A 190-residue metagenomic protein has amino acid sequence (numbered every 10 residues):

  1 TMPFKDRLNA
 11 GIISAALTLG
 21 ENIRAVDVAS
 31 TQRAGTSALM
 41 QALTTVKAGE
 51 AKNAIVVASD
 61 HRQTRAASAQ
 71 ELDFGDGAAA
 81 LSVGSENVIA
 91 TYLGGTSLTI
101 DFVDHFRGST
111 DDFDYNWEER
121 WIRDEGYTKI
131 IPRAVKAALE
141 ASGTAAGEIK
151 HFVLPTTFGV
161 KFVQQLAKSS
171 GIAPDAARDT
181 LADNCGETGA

Functional and structural regions predicted by a protein language model:
T1, A146-P155: Short glycine-rich phosphate-binding loop at a beta-alpha junction
M2-N53, Q164-A190: Conserved catalytic cysteine-centered active-site region of acyl-thioester-dependent Claisen-condensing enzymes
D6-L8, L39-M40, R65-E71, L93-G95 (+2 more regions): Short acidic, glycine/serine/threonine-rich loops at helix termini
G20-R24, A48-A54, D76-A78, S85-I89 (+1 more regions): Short coil/turn connectors at secondary-structure junctions
T45-A80: Flexible, glycine-rich active-site loops centered on histidine and acidic residues that chelate a metal or position
A58, T64, D101-D104, D112-D114 (+3 more regions): Acyl-CoA/ACP chain-elongation machinery
S68-E125, K129, R133-K136: Condensing-enzyme catalytic core mediating Claisen C-C bond formation in acyl metabolism
P132-E148, K168-A173: Phosphate/pyrophosphate-binding loops at sites that engage ATP/ADP/AMP, CoA/4′-phosphopantetheine, polyphosphate
